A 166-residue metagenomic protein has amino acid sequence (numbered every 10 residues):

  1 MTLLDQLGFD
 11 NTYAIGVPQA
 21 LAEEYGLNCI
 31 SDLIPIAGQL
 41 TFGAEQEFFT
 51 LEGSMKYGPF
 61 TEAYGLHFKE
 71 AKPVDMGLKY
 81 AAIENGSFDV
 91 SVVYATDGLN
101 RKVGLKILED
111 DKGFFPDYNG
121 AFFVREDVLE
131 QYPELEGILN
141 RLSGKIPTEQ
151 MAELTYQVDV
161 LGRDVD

Functional and structural regions predicted by a protein language model:
M1-L4, N85-S87, L99-G113: Ligand-binding "clamshell"
L3-Q6, E70-P73, E153-Q157: Surface-exposed patches in mature extracellular/periplasmic domains of secreted proteins
Q6-A14, D110-N119: Short Pro/Gly-enriched coil loops immediately N-terminal to beta-strands
F9-Y80, R163-V165: Bilobed "Venus flytrap"/periplasmic-binding protein-like clamshell domains and structurally analogous long
T12-E23, Y118-Y132: A bilobed periplasmic-binding-protein/Venus flytrap-type ligand-binding module shared by bacterial periplasmic
P18-A20, D75-M76, V90-G98, Y118 (+1 more regions): Beta->alpha turn/N-cap motifs
I36-Q39, A63, H67, A82 (+5 more regions): Structured segments of extracytoplasmic/periplasmic soluble domains in secreted or envelope-associated proteins
G53, P59-L66, P133-D166: An extracytoplasmic/periplasmic, membrane-proximal ligand-sensing/linker region
